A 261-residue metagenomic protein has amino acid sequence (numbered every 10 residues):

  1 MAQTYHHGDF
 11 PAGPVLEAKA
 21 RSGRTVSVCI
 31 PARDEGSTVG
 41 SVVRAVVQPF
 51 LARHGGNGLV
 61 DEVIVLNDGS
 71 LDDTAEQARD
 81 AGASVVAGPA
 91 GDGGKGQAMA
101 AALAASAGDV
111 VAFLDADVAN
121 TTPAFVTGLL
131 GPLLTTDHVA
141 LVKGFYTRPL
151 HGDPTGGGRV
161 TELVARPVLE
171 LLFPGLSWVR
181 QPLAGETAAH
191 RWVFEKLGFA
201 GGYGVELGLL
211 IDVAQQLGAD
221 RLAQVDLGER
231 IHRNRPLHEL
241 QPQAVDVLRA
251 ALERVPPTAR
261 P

Functional and structural regions predicted by a protein language model:
M1-Q48: N-proximal low-complexity "stem/linker" segments adjacent to membrane-targeting elements
R44-L59: Short, acidic, metal-binding catalytic loop of nucleotide-sugar glycosyltransferases
N67-A75: A conserved acidic beta->alpha catalytic loop
P89-A105: Glycine-rich, basic loop-to-helix element that forms the pyrophosphate-binding segment of sugar-nucleotide handling
Q97-A101, T121-V193: Acceptor/aglycone-binding surface of glycosyltransferases and processive sugar-polymer synthases
V111: Short aromatic/hydrophobic "clamp" motif used to bind/position activated sugar donors
D115-T121: The conserved acidic donor/metal-binding loop of glycosyltransferases
G156-A250: Conserved catalytic loops of nucleotide-sugar-dependent glycosyltransferases that act on lipid-linked
